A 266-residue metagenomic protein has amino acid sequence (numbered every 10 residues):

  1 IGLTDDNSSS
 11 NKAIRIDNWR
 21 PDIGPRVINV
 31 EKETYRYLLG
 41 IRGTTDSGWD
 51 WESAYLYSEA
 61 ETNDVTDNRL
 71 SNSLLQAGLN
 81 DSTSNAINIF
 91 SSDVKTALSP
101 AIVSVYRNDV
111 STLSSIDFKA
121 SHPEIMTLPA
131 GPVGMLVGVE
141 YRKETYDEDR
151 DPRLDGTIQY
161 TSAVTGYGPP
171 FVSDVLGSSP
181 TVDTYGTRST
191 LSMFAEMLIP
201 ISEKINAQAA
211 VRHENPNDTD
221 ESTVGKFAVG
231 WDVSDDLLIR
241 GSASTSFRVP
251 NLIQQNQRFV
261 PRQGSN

Functional and structural regions predicted by a protein language model:
I1-T190, D218, S242-N266: Surface-exposed, low-complexity loop segments enriched in small/polar and acidic residues
L39, I116-F118, M193-A195, A207 (+1 more regions): Membrane-embedded beta-strands of outer-membrane beta-barrel proteins, especially the hydrophobic/small aromatic
G43-T45, H122-E124, A195, I199 (+3 more regions): Residue-level signature of outer-membrane beta-barrel architecture
G48-W51, K204-A207, D236-I239: Repeated loop/turn-to-beta-strand initiation elements of outer-membrane beta-barrel proteins
D183, A207, V224, L238-S242: Conserved P-loop NTPase motor cores
S202-A209, D220-S222: Short, surface-exposed connector motifs at secondary-structure boundaries
A210-N217, K226-A228: Conserved short loop/turn motifs at secondary-structure junctions
S222-A228, R240, I253-Q255: Short beta-alpha junctions and helix-cap segments that line functional grooves
